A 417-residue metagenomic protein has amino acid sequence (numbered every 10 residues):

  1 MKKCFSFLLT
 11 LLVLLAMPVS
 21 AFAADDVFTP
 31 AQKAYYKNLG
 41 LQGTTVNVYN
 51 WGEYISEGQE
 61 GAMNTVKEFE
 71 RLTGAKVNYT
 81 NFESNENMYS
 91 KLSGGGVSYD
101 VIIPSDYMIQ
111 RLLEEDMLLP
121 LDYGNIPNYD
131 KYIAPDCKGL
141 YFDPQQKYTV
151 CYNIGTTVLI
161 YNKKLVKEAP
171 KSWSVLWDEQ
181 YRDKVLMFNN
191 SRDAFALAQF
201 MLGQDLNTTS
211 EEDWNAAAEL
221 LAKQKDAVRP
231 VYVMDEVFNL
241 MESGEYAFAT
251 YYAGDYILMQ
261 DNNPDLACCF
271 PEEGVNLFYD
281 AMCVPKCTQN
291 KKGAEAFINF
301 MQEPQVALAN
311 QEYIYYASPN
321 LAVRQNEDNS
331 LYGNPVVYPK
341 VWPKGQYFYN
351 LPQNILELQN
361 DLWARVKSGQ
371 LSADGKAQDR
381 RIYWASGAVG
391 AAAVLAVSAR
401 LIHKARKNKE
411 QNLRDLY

Functional and structural regions predicted by a protein language model:
M17-V27, L401-R406: Sec-dependent signal peptide cleavage junction
A23-R111: Early extracytoplasmic/lumenal segment of secretory-pathway proteins
N47-A62, E83, V97-E242: Extracytoplasmic ligand-binding site segments that recognize negatively charged/polar headgroups
Y99-I103, P230-V231, A247-Y252, A267-C268: Paired acidic/hydrophobic, glycine-rich loop segments that form the ligand-binding mouth/hinge of periplasmic-binding
I109-R111, E242-S243, F248-D265: A ligand-binding cleft/hinge motif common to bilobed small-molecule-binding domains
N215-Q224, N262-K286: Periplasmic-binding protein-like
N276, D280, P285-Q346: Mature extracytoplasmic/periplasmic domains
W342-Y417: Conserved C-terminal helix/tail region of periplasmic/extracytoplasmic solute-binding proteins
